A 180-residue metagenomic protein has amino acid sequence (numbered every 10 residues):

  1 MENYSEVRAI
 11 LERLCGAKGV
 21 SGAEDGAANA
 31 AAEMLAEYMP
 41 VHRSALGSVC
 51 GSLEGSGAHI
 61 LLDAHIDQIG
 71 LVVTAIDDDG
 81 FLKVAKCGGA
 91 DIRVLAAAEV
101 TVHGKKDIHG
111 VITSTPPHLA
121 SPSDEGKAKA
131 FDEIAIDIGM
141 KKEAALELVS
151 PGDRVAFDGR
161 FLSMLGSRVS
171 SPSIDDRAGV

Functional and structural regions predicted by a protein language model:
M1-V180: N-terminal hydrophobic/helix-forming segments and targeting peptides
